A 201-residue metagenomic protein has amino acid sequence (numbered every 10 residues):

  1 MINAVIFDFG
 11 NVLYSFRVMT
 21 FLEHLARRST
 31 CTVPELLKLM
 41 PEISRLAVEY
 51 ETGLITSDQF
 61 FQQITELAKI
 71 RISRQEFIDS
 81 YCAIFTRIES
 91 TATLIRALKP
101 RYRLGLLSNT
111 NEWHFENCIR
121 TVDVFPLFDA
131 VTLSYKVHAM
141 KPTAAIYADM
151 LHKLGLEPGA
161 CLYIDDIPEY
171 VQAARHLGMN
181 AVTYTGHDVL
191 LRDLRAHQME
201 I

Functional and structural regions predicted by a protein language model:
M1-I2, N111-E112, E116-I201: Asp-based, Mg2+/Mn2+-dependent phosphohydrolase catalytic module
I2-A92, P100, N111-H114: N-terminal helical cap/lid subdomain that shapes the substrate entry/recognition surface in HAD-like hydrolases
I6, G105-L107, L162: Conserved hydrophobic packing residues within short motifs/helices of P-loop NTPase cores of ABC-family ATPases
D8-N11, G53, L98, L106 (+2 more regions): Generic structural signal for small/hydrophobic residues in well-ordered secondary structure, especially within
A92-R96, V171: Short amphipathic alpha-helical segments and helix-helix/interface helices
P100-R101, L127: Structured helix-beta-strand junction loops
R103-G105, N180: Proline-centered loop/turn at the N-terminus of a beta-strand
